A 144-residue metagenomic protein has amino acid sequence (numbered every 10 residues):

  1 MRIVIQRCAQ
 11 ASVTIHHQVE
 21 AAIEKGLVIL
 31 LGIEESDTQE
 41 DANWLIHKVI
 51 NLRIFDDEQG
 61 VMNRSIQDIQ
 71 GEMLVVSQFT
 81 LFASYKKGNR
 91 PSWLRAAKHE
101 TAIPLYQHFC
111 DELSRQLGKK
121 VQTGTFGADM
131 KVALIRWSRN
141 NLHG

Functional and structural regions predicted by a protein language model:
M1-G88, A97, P104-G144: N-terminal, polar/charged subdomain of small-to-medium soluble alpha/beta proteins
P91: S-adenosyl-L-methionine-dependent methyltransferase catalytic core, i.e., the SAM/SAH-binding region
